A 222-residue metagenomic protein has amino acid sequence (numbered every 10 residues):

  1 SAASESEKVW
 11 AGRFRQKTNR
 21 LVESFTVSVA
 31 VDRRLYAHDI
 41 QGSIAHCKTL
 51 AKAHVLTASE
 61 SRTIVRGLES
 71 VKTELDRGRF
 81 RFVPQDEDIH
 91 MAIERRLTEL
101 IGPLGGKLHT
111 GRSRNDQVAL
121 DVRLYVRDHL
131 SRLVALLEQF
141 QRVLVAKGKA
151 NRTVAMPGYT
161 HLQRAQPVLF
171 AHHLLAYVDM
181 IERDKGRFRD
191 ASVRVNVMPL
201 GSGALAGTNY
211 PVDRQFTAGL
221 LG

Functional and structural regions predicted by a protein language model:
A2-G207, P211-L220: A helix-coil-helix interface module used to build multimeric assemblies and to scaffold catalytic/cofactor sites
